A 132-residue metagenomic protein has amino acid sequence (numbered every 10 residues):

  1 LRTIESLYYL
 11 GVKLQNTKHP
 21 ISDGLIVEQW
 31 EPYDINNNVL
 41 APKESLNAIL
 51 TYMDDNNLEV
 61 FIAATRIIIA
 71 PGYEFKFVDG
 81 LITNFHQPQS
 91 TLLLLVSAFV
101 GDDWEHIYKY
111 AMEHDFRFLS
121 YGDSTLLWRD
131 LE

Functional and structural regions predicted by a protein language model:
L1-E132: Surface-exposed, charge/polar-rich loops and edge strands
